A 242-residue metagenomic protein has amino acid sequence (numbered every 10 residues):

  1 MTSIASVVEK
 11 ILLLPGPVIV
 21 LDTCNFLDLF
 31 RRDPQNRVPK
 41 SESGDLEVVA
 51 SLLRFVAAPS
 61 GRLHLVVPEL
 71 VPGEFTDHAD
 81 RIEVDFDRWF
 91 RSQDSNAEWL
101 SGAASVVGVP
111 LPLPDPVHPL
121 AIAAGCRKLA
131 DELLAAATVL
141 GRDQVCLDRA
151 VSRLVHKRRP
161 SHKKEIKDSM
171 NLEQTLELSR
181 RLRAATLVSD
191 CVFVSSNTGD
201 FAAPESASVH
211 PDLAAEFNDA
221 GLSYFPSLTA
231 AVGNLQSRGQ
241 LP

Functional and structural regions predicted by a protein language model:
T2-C191, G199-P242: Active-site-proximal, substrate-binding regions of enzyme catalytic domains and RNA-binding/basic surfaces
